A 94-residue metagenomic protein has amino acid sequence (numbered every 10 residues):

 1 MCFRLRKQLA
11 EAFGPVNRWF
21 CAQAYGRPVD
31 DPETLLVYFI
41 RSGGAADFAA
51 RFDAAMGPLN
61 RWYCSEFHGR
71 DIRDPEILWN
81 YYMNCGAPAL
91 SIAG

Functional and structural regions predicted by a protein language model:
M1-G94: Polar low-complexity intrinsically disordered regions
